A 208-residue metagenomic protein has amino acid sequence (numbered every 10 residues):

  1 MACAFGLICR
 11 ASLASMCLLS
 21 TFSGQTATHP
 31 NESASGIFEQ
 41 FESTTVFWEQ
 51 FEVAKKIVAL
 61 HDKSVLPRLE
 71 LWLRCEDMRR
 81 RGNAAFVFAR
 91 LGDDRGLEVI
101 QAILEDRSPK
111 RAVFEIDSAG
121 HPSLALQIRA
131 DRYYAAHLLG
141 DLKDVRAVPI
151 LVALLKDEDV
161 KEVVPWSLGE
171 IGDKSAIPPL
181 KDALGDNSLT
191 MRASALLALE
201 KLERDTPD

Functional and structural regions predicted by a protein language model:
M1-A2, S35, Q40-S43, E158: Intrinsically disordered, low-complexity polar segments enriched in Ser/Thr/Pro and acidic
M1-S12: Bacterial N-terminal signal peptides that target proteins for export
R10, A14-E32: Bacterial Sec-dependent signal peptides at the C-terminal "C-region" and cleavage site
A27-H29, E39, S43, F47-D62 (+8 more regions): Structural detector for internal amphipathic alpha-helices that build alpha-solenoid repeat scaffolds
A102-S108: Long, well-ordered core segments of solenoidal/helical folds
